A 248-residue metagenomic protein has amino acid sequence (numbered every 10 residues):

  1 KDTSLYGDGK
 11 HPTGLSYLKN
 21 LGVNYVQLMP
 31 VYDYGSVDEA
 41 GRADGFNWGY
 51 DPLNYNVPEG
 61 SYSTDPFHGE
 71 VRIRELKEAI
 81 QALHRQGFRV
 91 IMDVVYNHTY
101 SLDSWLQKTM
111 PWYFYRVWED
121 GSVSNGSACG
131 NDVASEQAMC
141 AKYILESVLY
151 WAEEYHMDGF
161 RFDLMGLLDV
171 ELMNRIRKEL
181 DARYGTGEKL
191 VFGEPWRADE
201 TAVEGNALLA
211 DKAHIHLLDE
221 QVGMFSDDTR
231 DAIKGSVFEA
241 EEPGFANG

Functional and structural regions predicted by a protein language model:
K1-S4, D38-R85, Y100-K142, E146-E154: Aromatic- and acidic-residue-enriched carbohydrate-binding clefts of CAZyme catalytic domains
H11-G35, A40: Catalytic domains of carbohydrate-active enzymes, especially glycoside hydrolases
G14, E75-A79, S147, L172 (+1 more regions): A general structural detector for well-ordered alpha-helical segments in enzyme core domains, enriched
L15, N20, L145, E153-H156: Alpha-helix termination/capping residues and helix-transition junctions
L18, L28, Y55, L83 (+4 more regions): Conserved, mostly hydrophobic/aromatic
K19-V26, R85-I91, H156-D158, G185-K189: Loop/turn elements at helix/coil->beta-strand transitions in domains of secreted/extracellular proteins
Q27-D38, V94-S104, L164-D169, G193-A198: Short, solvent-exposed turn/loop segments enriched in Gly/Ser/Thr/Pro and often Arg
G35, A43, W48-D51, N56 (+2 more regions): Active-site-proximal helices and loops of the catalytic beta/alpha 8
